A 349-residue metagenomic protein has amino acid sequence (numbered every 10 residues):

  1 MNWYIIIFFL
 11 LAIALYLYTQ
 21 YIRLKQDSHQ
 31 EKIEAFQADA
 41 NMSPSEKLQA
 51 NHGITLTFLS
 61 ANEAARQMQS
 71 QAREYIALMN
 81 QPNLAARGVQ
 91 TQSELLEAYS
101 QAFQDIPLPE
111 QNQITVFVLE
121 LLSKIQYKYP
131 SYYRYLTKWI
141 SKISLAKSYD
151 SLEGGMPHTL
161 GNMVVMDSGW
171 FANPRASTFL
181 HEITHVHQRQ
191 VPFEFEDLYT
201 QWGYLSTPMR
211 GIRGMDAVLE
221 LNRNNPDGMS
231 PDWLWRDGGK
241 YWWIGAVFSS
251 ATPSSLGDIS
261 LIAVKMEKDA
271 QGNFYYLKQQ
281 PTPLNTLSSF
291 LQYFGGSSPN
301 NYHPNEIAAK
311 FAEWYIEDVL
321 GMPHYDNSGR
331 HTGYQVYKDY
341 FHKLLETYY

Functional and structural regions predicted by a protein language model:
M1-I22: Single-pass alpha-helical membrane anchors
I22-E34: Acidic, glycine/proline-rich intrinsically disordered low-complexity segments
K32-N112: N-terminal mature-domain "stem" immediately C-terminal to a signal peptide or N-terminal signal-anchor/transmembrane
L95-G161: Auxiliary, metal-adjacent structural segments of Zn-dependent hydrolase domains
L108-L119, N173-T178, P299-I307: Soluble non-cytosolic domains of exported or imported proteins
S148-L180, R189: Active-site scaffold of zinc-dependent metalloenzymes
I183-T200: Catalytic Zn2+-binding segment of zinc metalloproteases
Q201-Y349: Metalloprotease/metallohydrolase-associated module, dominated by Zn2+-dependent proteases
